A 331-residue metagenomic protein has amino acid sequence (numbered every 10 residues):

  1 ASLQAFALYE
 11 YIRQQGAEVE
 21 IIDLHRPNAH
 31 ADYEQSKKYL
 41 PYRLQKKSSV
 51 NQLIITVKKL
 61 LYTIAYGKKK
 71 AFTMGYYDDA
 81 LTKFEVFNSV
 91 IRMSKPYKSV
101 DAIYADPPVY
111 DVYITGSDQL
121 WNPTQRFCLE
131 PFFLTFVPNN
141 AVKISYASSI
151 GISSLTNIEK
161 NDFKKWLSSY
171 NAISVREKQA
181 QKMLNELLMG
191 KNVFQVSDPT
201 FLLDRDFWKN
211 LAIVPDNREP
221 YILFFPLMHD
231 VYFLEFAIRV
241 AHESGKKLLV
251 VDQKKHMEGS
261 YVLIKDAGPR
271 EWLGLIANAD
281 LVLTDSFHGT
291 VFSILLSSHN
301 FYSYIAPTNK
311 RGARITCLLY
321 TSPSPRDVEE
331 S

Functional and structural regions predicted by a protein language model:
L3-Q4, L8-A17, I22-K165: Aromatic- and Gly/Pro-rich donor/ligand-binding loops that form nucleotide- or phosphate-bearing donor binding pockets
I114-K160, W166, L188, F194-S260: Active-site donor-nucleotide binding/catalytic segment of nucleotide-sugar enzymes
L120, Q179-A180, H288-G289: Alpha-helix capping/helix-boundary segments
K164-S169, I276: A conserved, positively charged/aromatic
Y170-E177, L283: A short beta-strand/loop micro-motif in the catalytic core of glycosyltransferases that engages the nucleotide-sugar
E243, K247-T290: Donor-binding and catalytic core of enzymes assembling or modifying cell-surface/extracellular glycoconjugates
L275-T316: A donor-sugar binding/catalytic signature common to diverse glycosyltransferases and related nucleotide-sugar
Y320-D327: Conserved small/polar residues in nucleotide/adenosyl-binding loops
